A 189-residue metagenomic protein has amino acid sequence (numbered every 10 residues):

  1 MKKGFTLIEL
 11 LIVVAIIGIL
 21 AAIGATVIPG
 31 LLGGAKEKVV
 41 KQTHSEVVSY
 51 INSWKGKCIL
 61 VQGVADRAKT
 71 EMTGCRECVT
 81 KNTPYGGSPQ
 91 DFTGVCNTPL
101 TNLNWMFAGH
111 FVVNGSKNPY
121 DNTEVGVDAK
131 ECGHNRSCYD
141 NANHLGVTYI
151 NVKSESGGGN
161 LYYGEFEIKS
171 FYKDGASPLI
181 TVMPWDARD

Functional and structural regions predicted by a protein language model:
K2-P29: N-terminal single-pass transmembrane signal-anchor helix
K3-G4, T43, V47, V125 (+1 more regions): Intrinsic disorder/low-complexity segments enriched in polar/small residues
G33-G63: Membrane-proximal N-terminal amphipathic helix
G56-D189: Periplasmic/extracellular, small/polar-rich flexible segments of pilin-like filament-forming proteins
